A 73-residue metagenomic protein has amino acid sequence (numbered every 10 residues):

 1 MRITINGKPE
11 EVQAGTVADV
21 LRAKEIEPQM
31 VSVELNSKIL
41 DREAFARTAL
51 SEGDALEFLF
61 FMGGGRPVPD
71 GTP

Functional and structural regions predicted by a protein language model:
M1-P73: Ubiquitin-like/PB1-type beta-grasp interaction modules and other compact soluble beta-rich domains
